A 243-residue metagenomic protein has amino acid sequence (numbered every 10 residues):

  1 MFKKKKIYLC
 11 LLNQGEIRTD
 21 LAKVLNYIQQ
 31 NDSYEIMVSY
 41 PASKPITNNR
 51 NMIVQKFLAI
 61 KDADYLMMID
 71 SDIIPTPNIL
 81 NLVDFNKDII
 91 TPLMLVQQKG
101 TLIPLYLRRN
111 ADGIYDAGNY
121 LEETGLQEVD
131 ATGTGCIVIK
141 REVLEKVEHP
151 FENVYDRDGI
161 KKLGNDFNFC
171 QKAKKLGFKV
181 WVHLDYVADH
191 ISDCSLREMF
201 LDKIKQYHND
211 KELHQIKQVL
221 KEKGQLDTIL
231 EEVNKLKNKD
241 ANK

Functional and structural regions predicted by a protein language model:
M1-S43, N48: N-proximal low-complexity "stem/linker" segments adjacent to membrane-targeting elements
V24, M52, N78-L82: A short acidic, amphipathic alpha-helical/loop segment
Q30-D32, V83, K174: Anion (oxyanion) recognition and catalysis
N51-Y65: Active-site nucleotide-sugar/metal-binding loop of Leloir-type enzymes
D62-A63, K87, F178: Short, high-confidence coil segments that cap the C-terminus of an alpha-helix and link into the following beta-strand
A63-I74: Short beta-strand-to-loop acidic/aromatic patch adjacent to the donor-nucleotide binding site
T76-V154: Conserved catalytic core of nucleotide-sugar-dependent glycosyltransferases
K146-K243: C-terminal catalytic/acceptor-binding lobe
